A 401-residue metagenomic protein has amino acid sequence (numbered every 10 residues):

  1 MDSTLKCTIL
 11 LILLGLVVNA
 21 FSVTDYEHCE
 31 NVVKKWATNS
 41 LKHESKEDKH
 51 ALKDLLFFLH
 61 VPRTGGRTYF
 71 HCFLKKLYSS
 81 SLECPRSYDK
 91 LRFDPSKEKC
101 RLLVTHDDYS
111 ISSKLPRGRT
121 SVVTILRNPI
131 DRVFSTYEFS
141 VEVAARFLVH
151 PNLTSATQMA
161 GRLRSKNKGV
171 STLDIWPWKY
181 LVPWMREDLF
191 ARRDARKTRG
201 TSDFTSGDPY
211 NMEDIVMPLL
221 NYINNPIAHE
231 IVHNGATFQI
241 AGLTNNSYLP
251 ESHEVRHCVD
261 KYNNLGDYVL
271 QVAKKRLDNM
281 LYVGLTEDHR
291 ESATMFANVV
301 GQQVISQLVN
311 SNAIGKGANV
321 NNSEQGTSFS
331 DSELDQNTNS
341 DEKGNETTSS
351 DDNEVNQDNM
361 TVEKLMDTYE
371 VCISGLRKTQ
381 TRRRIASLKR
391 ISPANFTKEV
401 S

Functional and structural regions predicted by a protein language model:
D2-S401: Membrane-interface amphipathic segments in extracytoplasmic regions
